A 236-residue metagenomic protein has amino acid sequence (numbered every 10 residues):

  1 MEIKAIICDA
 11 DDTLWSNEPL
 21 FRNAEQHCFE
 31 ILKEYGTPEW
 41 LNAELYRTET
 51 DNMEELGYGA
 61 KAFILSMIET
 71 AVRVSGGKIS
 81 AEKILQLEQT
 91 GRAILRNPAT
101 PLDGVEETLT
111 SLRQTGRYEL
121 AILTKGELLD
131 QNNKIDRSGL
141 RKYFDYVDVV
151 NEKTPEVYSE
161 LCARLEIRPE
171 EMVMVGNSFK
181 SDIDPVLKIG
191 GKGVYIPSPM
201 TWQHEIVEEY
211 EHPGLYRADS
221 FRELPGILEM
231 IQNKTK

Functional and structural regions predicted by a protein language model:
M1-E44: Active-site neighborhood of HAD-like aspartate-dependent phosphohydrolases
M1-I3, E106, T110, Q114 (+1 more regions): Asp-based, Mg2+/Mn2+-dependent phosphohydrolase catalytic module
H27, I31-Y35, T108-R117: A short, Lys/Arg-enriched amphipathic alpha-helix followed by its capping loop at the start of a domain
T48-A93: A metal-dependent, Asp-based hydrolase signature
Q86-E107: Long amphipathic N-terminal alpha/beta scaffold segment
P98, L120-A121, N132: N-terminal cap/leader regions of alpha/beta-hydrolase-fold enzymes, predominantly small-molecule hydrolases
T124: Conserved phosphate-coupling serine/threonine residues in phosphotransfer and NTP-handling enzymes
